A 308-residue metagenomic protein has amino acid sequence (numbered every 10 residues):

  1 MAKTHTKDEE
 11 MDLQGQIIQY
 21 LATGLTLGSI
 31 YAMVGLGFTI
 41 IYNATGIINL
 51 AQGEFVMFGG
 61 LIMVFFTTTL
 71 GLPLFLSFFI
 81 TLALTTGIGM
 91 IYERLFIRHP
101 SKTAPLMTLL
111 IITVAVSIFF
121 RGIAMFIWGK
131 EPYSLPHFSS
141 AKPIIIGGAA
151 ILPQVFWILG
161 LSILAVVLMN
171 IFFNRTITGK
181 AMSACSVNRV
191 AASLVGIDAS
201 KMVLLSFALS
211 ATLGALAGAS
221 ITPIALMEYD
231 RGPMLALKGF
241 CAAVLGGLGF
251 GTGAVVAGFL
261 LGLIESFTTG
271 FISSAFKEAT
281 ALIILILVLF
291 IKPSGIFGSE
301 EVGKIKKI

Functional and structural regions predicted by a protein language model:
M1-V34, I62, L74-S77, A104-T108 (+3 more regions): Membrane-interfacial amphipathic/re-entrant helices at transmembrane-helix boundaries
A2-E10, Q16, I127, V187-L194 (+2 more regions): Cytosolic-side transmembrane-helix boundaries in multi-pass membrane proteins
A22, A44-I91, L226: Membrane-embedded helix boundary and interhelical linker motif in transport proteins
T23, L27, A150-E228, G251-A257: Helix-loop-helix "hairpin" substructures at the membrane interface of multi-pass membrane proteins
Y31, G71-A83, L204-G214, G218-L285: Transmembrane alpha-helical segments in multi-pass inner-membrane proteins
M33, G37, F79-G87, I91 (+7 more regions): Generic alpha-helical transmembrane segments of integral inner-membrane proteins, especially permease/transport modules
A44-I48, S77, G87-E131, F172-I177 (+1 more regions): Short loop segments and helix-boundary regions at transmembrane helix junctions of multi-pass inner-membrane proteins
H99-P100, P105-R175, M202, F267 (+4 more regions): Transmembrane helix-bundle core of multi-pass membrane transporters and related energy-transducing complexes
